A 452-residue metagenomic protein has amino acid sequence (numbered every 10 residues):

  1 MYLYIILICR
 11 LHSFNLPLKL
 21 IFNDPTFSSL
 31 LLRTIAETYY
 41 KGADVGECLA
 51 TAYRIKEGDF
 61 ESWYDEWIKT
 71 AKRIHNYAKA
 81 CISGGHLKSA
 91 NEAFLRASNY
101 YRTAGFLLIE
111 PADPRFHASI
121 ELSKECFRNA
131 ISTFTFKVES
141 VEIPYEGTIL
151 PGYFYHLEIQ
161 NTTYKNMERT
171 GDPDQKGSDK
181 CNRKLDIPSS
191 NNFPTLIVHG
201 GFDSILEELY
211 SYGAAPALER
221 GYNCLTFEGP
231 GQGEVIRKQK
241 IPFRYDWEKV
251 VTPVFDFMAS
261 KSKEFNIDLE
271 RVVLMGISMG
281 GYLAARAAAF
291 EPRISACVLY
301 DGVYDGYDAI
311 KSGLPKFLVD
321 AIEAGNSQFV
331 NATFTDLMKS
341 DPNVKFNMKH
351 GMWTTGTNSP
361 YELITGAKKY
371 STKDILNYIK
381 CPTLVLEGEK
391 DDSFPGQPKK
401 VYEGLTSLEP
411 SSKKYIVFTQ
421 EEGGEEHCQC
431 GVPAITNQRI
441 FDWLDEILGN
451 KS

Functional and structural regions predicted by a protein language model:
W67, E121-I187: N-terminal cap/lid segment of alpha/beta-hydrolase-fold proteins
R102, L269-F317: Primarily recognizes the serine-hydrolase "nucleophile elbow" in alpha/beta-hydrolase and SGNH/GDSL folds
T162-K165, P188-F193, V198-L218, G233-E234: Short substrate-entry loop that stabilizes the transition state in hydrolases
P242-E264: Alpha/beta-hydrolase active-site loop
I379, V385-E387: Short beta-strand/loop motif that positions the catalytic acidic residue of the alpha/beta-hydrolase fold
D392-P398: Conserved alpha/beta-hydrolase "acid-adjacent" motif
L405-G424: Catalytic histidine neighborhood in serine/cysteine hydrolases with alpha/beta-hydrolase-type architecture
Q429-S452: Catalytic active-site module of serine/aspartate enzymes centered on a nucleophile-bearing elbow/loop
